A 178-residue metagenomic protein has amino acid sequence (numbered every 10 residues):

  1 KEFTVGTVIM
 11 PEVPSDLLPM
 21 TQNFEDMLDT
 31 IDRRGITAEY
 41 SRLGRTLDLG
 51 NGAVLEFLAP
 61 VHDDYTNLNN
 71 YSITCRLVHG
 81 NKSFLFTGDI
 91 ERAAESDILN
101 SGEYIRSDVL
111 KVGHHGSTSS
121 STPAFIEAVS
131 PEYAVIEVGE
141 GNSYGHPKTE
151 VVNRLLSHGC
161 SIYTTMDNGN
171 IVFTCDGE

Functional and structural regions predicted by a protein language model:
K1-E178: Non-globular, low-confidence helical/coil segments that flank catalytic cores
